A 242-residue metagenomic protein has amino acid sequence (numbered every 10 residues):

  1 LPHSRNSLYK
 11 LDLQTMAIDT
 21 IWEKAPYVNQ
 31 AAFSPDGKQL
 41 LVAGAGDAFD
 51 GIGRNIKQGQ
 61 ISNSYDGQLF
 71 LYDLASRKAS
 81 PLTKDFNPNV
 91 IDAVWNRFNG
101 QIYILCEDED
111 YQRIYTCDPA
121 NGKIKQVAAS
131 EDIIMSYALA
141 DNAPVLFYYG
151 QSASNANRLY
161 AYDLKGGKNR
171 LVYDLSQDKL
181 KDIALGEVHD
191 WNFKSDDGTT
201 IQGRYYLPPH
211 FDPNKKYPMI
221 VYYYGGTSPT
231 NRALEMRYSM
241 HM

Functional and structural regions predicted by a protein language model:
L1-L8, W22-N29, A43-F70, P81-V90 (+4 more regions): A flexible loop/linker signature enriched in serine peptidases of the S9 family
D12-M16, D73-R77, D118-G122, D163-G167: Short loop/turn segments that connect beta-strands within beta-propeller blades
T15-Q39, G67, Q151-R158, G186-D190 (+2 more regions): Generic detector of contiguous secondary-structure segments
D19-W22, S80-K84, K125-A129, N169-S176: Beta-propeller fold detector
A32, V94-N96, A138: Conserved beta-strand position repeated across blades of beta-propeller domains
P35-D36, R97-N99, D141-N142: Residue-level detector of Asp-centered blade-edge/turn motifs that repeat once per structural unit in beta-propeller
G37-L40, Q101-Y103, L146-F147: Hydrophobic beta-strand positions that form the internal "hydrophobic ladder" of WD40/Gbeta-like beta-propeller blades
S136-M242: Serine-hydrolase catalytic core recognition
